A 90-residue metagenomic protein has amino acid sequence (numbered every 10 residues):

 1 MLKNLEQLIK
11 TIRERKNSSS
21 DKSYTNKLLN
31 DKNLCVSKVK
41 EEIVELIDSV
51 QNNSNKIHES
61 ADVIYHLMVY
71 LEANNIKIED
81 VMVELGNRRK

Functional and structural regions predicted by a protein language model:
M1-S60, I64-K90: Flexible "arm" and connector segments at domain edges
